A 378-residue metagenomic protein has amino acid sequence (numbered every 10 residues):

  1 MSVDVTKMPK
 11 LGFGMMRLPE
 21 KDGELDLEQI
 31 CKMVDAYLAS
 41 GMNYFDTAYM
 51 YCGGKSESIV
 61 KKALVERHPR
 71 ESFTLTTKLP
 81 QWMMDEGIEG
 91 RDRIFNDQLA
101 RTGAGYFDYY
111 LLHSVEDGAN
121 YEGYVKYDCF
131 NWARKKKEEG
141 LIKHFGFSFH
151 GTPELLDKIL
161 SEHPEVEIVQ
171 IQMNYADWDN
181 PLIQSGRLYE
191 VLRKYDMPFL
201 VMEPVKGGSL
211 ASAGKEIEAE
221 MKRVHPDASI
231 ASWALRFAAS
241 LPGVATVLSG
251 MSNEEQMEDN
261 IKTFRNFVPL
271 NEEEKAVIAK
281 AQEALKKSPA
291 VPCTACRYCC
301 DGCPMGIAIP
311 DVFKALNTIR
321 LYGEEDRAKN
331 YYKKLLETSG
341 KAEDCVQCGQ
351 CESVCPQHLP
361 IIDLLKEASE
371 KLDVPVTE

Functional and structural regions predicted by a protein language model:
M1-F73, G105, W132-E138: N-terminal binding-site loop/beta-alpha segment at the start of enzyme catalytic domains that lines or forms
M8, M42, A104-F107, I142 (+2 more regions): A structural motif
M16-E28, K78-G90, G118-E122, I217-A228: Active-site mouth loops of central-metabolism enzymes
G23-Y37, E86-G103, G151-L160, I230-F237: Short, acidic/polar
Q29, G53, V115-T294, Y298-I307 (+4 more regions): Beta/alpha (TIM)-barrel catalytic core signal, keyed to glycine-rich beta->alpha loops juxtaposed to Asp/Glu that bind
E71-M83, Y110-H113: A short, structured active-site edge motif that brings together acidic residues
A100-N120: Active-site groove signature of glycoside hydrolases
L321-C348, V374-E378: Short Fe-S-cluster ligation motifs
